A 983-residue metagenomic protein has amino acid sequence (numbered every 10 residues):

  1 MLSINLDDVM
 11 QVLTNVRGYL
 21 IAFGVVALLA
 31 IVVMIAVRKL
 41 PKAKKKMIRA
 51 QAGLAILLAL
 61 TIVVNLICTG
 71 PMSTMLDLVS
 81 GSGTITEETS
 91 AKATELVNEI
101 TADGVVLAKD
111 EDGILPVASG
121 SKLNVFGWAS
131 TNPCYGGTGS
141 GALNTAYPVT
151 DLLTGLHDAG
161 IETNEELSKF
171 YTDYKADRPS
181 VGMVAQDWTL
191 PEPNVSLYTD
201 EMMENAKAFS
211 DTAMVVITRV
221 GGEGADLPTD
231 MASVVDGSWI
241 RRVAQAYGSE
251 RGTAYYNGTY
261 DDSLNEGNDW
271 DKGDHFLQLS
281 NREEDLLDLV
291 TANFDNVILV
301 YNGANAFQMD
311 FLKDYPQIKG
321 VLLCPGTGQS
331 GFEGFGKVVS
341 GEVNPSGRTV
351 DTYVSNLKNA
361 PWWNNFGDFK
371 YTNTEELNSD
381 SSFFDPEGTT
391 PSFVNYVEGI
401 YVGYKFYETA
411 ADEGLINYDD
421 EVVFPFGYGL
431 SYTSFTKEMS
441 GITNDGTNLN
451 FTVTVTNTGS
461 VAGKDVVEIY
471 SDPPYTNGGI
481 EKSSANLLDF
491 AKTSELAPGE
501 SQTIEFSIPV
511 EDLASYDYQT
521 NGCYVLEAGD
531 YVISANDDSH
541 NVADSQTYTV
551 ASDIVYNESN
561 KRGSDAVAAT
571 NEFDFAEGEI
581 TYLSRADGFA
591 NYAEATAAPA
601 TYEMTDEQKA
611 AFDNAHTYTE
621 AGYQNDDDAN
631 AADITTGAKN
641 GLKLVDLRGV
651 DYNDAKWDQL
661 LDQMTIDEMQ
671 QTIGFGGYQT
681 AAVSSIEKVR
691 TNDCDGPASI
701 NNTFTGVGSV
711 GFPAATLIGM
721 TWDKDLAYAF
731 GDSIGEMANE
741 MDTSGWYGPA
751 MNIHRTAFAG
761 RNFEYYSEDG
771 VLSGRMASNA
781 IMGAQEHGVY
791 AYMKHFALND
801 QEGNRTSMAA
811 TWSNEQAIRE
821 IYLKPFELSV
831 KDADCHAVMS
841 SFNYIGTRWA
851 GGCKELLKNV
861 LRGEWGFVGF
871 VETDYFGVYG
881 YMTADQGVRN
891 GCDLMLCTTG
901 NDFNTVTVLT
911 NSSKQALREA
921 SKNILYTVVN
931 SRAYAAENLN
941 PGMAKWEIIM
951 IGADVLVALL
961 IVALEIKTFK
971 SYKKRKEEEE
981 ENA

Functional and structural regions predicted by a protein language model:
M1-Y518, V525-H540, G563, V567-A983: Glycoside hydrolase catalytic-domain context in secreted enzymes
N541-K561: Short beta-strand elements
